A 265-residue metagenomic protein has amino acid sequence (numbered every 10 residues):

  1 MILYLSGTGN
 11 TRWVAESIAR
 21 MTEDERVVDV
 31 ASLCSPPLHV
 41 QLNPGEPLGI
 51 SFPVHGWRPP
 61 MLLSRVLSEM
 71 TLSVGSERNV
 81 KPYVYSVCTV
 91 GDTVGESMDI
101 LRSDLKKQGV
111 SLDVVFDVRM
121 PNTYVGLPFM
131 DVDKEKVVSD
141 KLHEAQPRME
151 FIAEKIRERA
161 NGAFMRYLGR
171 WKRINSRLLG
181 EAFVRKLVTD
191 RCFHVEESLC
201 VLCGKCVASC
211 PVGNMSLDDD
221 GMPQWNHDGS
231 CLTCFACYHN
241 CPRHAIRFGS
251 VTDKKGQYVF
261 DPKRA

Functional and structural regions predicted by a protein language model:
M1-I2, T8-W13, S17-L33, P44-F52 (+3 more regions): FMN-binding flavodoxin-like domain, especially the glycine-rich phosphate-binding loop
C34-V40: Feature detects long, helix-prone N-terminal segments enriched in hydrophobes
F164, L187-S198, V207-A208: Reductase modules of NAD(P)H-dependent flavoproteins
V195, V201, K205-N226, A236-D253: Iron-sulfur cluster-binding cysteine motifs and their immediate structural context in ferredoxin-like electron-transfer
C200, C231: Short Cys/His-rich zinc-binding micro-motifs
T252, R264-A265: Positively charged, low-complexity nucleic-acid-binding target-recognition regions
Y258-K263: Active-site-proximal loop/hinge segments that shape catalytic or ion-binding/gating pockets
